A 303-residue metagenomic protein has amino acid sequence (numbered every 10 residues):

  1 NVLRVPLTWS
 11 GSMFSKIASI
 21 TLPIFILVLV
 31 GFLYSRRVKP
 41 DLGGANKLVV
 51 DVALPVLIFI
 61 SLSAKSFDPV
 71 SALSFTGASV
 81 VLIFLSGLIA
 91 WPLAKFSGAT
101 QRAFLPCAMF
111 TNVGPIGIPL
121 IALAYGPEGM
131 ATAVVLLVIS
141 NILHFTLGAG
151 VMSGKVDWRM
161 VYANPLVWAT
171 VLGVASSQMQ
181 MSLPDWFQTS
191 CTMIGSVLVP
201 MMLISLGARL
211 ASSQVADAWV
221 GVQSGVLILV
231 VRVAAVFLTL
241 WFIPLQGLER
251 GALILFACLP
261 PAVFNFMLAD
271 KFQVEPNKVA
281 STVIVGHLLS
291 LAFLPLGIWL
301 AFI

Functional and structural regions predicted by a protein language model:
N1-I303: Alpha-helical transmembrane segments of multi-pass small-molecule/ion transporters
